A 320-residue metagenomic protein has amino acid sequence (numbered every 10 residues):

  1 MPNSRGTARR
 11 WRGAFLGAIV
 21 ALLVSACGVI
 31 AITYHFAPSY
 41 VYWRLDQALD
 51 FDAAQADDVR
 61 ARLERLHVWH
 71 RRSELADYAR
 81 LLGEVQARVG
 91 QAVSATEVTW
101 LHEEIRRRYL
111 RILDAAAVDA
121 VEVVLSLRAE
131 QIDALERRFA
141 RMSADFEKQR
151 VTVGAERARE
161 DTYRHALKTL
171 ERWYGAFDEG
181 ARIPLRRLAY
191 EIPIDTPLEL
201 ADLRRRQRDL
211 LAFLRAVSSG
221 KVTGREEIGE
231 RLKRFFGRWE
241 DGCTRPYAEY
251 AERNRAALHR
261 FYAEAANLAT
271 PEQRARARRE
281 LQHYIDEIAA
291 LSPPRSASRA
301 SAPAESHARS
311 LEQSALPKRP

Functional and structural regions predicted by a protein language model:
P2-L16: Bacterial N-terminal signal peptides that target proteins for export
L23-A26: C-terminal motif of bacterial Sec signal peptides marking the signal peptidase cleavage site
G28-A31: Bacterial signal peptide processing site
H35-H67: Start-of-domain marker
Y42-W43, L200-P320: A cross-kingdom marker for long, charged
A54-A87: N-terminal, post-signal-peptide region of Sec/Tat-exported proteins
L75-D119, L127, E136-A140: Signal peptide-directed extracytoplasmic domains
V118-T244: Extended amphipathic alpha-helical interaction segments
